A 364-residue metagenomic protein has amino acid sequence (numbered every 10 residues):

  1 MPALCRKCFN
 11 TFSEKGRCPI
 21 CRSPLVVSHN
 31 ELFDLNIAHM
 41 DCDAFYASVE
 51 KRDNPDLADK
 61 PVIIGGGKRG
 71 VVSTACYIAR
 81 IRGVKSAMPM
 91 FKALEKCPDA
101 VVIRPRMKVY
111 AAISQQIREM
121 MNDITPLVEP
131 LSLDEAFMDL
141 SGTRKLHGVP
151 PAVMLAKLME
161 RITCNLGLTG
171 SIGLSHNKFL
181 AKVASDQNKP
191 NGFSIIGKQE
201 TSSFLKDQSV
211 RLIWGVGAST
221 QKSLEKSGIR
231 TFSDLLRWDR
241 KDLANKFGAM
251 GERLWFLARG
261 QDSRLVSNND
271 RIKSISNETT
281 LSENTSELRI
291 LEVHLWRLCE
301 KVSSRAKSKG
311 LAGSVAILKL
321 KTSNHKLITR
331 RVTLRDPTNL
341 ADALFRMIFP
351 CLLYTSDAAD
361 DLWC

Functional and structural regions predicted by a protein language model:
M1-R253, V266: Gly/Gly-Pro- and Ser/Thr-rich, intrinsically disordered tail segments characteristic of DNA damage-repair and tolerance
N30-L32, H39, L212, T220-S356: DNA-contacting surface of Y-family translesion DNA polymerases
I78, K92, M347, D357-A358: Residues within well-formed alpha-helices
Y354-C364: Single conserved hydrophobic/aromatic residue that forms the stacking wall/gate of nucleotide- or nucleobase-binding
